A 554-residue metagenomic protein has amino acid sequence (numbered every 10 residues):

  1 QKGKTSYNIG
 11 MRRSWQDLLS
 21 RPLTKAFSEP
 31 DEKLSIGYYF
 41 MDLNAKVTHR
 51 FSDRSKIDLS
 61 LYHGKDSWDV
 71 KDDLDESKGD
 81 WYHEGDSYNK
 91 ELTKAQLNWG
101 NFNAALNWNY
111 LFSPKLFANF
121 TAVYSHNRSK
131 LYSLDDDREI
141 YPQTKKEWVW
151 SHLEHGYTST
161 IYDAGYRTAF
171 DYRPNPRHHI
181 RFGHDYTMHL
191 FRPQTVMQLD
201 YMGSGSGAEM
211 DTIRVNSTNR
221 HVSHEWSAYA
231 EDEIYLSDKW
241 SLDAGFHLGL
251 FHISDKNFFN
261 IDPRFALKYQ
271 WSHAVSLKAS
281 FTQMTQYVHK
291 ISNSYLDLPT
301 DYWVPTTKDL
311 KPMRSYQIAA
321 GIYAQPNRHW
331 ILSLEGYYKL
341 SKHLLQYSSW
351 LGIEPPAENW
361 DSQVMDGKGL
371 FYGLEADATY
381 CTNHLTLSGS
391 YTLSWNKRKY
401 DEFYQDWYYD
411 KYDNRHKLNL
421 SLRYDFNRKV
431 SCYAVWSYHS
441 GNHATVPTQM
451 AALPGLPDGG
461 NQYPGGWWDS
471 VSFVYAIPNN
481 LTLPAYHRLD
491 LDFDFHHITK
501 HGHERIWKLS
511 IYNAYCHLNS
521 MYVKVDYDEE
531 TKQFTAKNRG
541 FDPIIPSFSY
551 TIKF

Functional and structural regions predicted by a protein language model:
Q1-R50, D58-Y62: Predominantly transmembrane beta-strands of Gram-negative outer membrane beta-barrel pores used for transport
K2-G3, H49-D53, Y110-L116, Y172-P176 (+12 more regions): Outer-membrane beta-barrel strand-turn architecture
L18-P22, K342, K429, S437-D469 (+2 more regions): C-terminal beta-signal and adjacent terminal beta-strands/loops of Gram-negative outer-membrane beta-barrel proteins
Y39-M41, N98-F102, T160-A164, V222-W226 (+8 more regions): Residues that define the transmembrane beta-barrel architecture of outer-membrane proteins
T48-S67, K94-D255, Q270, S333 (+3 more regions): Face-selective signature of the C-terminal outer-membrane beta-barrel domain
D73, K78, H273-I318, Y338-D361 (+3 more regions): Surface-exposed extracellular loop regions of Gram-negative outer-membrane beta-barrel proteins, predominantly
D163-G165, S217, H221, S227 (+5 more regions): Outer membrane beta-barrel strand-and-loop segments of large Gram-negative receptors, especially TonB-dependent
D238-K239, Y338-L340, E358-T448: Gram-negative outer-membrane beta-barrel transporters
